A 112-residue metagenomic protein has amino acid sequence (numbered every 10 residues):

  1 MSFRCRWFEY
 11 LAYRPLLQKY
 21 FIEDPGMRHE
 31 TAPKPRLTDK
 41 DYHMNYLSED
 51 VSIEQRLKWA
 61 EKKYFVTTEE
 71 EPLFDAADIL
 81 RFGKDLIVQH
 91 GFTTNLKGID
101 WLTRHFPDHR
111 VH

Functional and structural regions predicted by a protein language model:
M1-H112: The feature marks the mature, well-folded catalytic cores of soluble enzymes
